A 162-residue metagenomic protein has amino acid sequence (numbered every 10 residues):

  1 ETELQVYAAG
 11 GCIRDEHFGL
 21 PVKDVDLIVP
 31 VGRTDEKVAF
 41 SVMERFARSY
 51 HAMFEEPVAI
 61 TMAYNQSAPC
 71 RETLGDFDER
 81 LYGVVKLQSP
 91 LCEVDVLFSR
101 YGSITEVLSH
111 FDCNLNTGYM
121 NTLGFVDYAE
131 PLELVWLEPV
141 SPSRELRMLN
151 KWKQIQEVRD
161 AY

Functional and structural regions predicted by a protein language model:
E1-Y162: Catalytic cores of the polymerase beta-like nucleotidyltransferase superfamily and closely associated nucleotide
